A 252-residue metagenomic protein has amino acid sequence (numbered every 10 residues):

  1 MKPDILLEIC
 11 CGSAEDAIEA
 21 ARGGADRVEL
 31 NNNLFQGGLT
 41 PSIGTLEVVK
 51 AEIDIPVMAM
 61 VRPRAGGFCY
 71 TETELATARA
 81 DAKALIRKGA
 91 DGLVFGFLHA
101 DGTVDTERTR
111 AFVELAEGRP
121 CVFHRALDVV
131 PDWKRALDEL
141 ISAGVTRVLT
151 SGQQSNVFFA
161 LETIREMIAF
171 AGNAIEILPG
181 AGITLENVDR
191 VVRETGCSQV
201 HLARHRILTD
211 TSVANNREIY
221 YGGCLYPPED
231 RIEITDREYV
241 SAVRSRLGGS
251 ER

Functional and structural regions predicted by a protein language model:
M1-C10, K50-A51, N216, R252: N-terminal amphipathic alpha-helix/helix-capping segment at the start of soluble metabolic enzymes
K2-V28, N33-T40: N-terminal pre-domain/capping segments
I5-C11, V28-L30, V57-V61, L93-F95 (+4 more regions): Hydrophobic faces of well-ordered beta-strands that scaffold small-molecule active sites in alpha/beta enzyme cores
G12-R22, C69-D81, D128-A143, M167 (+2 more regions): Catalytic cores of alpha/beta
E15, L34-I55, T73-L75, F97-E117 (+5 more regions): Active-site-adjacent beta->alpha loops and helix N-cap segments on the catalytic face of soluble alpha/beta enzymes
R22-V28, I53-P56, G89-G92, L115-R119 (+4 more regions): Glycine-enriched alpha-helix->loop->beta-strand junction motifs that scaffold or abut catalytic
E47-I86, G96: Structural motif corresponding to the early beta-alpha repeats
A65, G172-R252: C-terminal alpha-helical cap/extension of soluble enzyme domains
